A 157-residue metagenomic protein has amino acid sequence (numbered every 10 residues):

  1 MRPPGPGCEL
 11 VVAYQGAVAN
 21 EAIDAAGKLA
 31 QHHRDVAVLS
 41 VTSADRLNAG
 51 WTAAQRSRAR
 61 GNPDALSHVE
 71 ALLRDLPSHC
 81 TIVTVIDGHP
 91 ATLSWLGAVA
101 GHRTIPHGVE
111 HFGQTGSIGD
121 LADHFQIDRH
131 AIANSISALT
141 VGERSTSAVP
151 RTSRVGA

Functional and structural regions predicted by a protein language model:
M1-A157: Thiamine diphosphate
